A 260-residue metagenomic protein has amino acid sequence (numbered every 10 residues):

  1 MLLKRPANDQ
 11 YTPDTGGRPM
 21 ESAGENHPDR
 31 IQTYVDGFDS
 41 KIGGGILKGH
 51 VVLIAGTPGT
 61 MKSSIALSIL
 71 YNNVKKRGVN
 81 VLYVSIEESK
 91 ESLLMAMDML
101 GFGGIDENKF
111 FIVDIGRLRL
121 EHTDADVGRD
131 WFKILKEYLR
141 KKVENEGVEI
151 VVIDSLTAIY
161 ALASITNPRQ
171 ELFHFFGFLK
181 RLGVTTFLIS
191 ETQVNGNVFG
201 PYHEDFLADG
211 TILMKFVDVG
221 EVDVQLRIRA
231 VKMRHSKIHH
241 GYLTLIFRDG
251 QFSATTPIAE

Functional and structural regions predicted by a protein language model:
M1-E25, H239-E260: C-terminal regions of RecA-like/P-loop NTPase motor modules
V35-G45: Pre-Walker A adenine-sensing motif
V52-A55: Short hydrophobic/aromatic beta-strand immediately N-terminal to the Walker A/P-loop
T57-L120: Conserved P-loop
Y83, V152-I153, V184-E191: Structural recognition of the conserved hydrophobic beta-strand(s) that form the central parallel beta-sheet of P-loop
E87-E91, G116-L120, T157-A158, T192-G196 (+4 more regions): Conserved nucleotide-binding/hydrolysis micro-motifs of P-loop NTPases
R119-R181: Phosphate-binding/switch loop-helix module in NTP-utilizing enzymes
T185, S190-G250: Phosphate-binding/switch region of NTP-binding enzymes
